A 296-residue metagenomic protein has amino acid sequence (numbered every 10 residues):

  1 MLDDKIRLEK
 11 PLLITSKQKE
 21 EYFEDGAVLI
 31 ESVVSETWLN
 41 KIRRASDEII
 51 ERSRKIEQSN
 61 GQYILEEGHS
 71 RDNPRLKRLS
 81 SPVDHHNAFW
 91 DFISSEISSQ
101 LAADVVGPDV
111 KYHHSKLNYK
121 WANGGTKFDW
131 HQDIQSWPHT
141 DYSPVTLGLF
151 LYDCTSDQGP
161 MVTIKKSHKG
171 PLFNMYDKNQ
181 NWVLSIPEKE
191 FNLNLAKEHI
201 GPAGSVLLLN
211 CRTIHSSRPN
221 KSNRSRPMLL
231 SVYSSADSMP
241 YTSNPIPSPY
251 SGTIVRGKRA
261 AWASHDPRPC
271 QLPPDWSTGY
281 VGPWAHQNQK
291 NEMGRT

Functional and structural regions predicted by a protein language model:
M1-E24, E31-W130, S136-P138, N244 (+1 more regions): Non-heme Fe(II)-dependent double-stranded beta-helix
L2-L8, R52, Q58, I64 (+2 more regions): Non-heme Fe(II)/2-oxoglutarate
E20, C154-S216: Double-stranded beta-helix
P108-S115, T126-F128, S143-L149, G159 (+1 more regions): Generic beta-strand structural signal
K116, W121, Q132, L149-D153 (+1 more regions): Short, structured patches in soluble enzyme cores that scaffold and shape functional sites
W121, T155, G170, S235-D237 (+1 more regions): Feature marks short, surface-exposed loop/turn motifs that line or immediately flank catalytic pockets and channel
G125, P160, F173-Y176, P240-P245: Short aromatic-enriched loop/helix-cap "lid" or pocket-rim segments at secondary-structure transitions that line
H131, P138-S156, I200-G201, L208 (+1 more regions): Short, conserved beta-strand element in jelly-roll/cupin
